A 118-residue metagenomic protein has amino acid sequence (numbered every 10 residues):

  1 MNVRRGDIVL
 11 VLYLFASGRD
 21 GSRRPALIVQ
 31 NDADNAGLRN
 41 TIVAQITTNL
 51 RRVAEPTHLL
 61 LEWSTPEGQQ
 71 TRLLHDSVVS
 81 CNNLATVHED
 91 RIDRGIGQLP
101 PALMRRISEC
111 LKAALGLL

Functional and structural regions predicted by a protein language model:
M1-L118: Conserved functional hotspots at enzyme active or ligand-binding sites that engage polyanionic ligands
